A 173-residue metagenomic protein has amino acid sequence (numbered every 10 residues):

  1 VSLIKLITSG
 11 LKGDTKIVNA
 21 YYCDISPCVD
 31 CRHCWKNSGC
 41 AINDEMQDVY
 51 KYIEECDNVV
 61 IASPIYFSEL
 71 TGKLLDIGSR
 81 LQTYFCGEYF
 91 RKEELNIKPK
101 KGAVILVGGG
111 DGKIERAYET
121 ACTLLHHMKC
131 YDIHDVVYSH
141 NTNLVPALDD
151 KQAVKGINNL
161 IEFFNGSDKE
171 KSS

Functional and structural regions predicted by a protein language model:
V1-C86, F90, I133-H134, N143-S173: N-terminal beta1-alpha1-beta2 submodule of the flavodoxin-like/Rossmannoid cofactor-binding fold
A20, V107, Y138: Active-site donor-binding loop signature of nucleotide-sugar glycosyltransferases
Y89-D135: Short, glycine-/small-residue-rich phosphate/pyrophosphate-handling segment
G109, S139-L144: A short, flexible beta-alpha/helix-coil linker loop
